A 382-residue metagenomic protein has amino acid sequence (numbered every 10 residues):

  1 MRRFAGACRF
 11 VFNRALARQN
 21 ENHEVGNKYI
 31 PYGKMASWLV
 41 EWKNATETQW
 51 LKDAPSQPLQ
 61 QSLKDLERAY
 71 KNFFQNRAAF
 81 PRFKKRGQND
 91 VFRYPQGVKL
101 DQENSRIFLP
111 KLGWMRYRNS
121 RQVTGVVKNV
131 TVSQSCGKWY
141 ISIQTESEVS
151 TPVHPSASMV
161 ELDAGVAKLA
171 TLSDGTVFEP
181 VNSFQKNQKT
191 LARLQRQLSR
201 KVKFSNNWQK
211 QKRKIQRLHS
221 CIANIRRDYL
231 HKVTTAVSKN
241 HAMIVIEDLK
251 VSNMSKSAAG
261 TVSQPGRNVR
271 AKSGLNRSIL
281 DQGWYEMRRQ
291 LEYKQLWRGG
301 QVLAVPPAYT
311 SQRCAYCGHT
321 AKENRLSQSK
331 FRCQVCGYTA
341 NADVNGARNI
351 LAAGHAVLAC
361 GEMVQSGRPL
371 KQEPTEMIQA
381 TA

Functional and structural regions predicted by a protein language model:
M1-L59: Gly/serine-rich nucleotide phosphate-binding loop at the start of the catalytic core of nucleotide/ADP-ribose-handling
A15, S62-F73, V344-G354: Stable alpha-helical structural segments in soluble proteins, enriched in small hydrophobic residues
L16, N20-H23, Y70, F74-P81 (+2 more regions): Long, hydrophobic, amphipathic alpha-helical segments used as structural scaffolds
G33-S135, G260, R277: Acidic carboxylate diad motif detector
K111, N119-V126, Q134-A382: Positively charged, helix-rich recognition surfaces that bind polyanionic ligands
